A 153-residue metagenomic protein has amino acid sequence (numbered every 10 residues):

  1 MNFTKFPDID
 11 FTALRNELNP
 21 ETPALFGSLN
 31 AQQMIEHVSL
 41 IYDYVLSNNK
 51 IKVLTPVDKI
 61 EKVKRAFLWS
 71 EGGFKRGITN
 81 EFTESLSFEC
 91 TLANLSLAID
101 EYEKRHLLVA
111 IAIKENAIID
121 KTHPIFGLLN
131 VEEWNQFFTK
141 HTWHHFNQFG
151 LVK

Functional and structural regions predicted by a protein language model:
M1-L29: An N-terminal domain-cap segment
N2, L14-L18, F82-L95, N130-E133: Globin-like tetrapyrrole-binding proteins
F3-D8, T55-K59, N94: Intrinsic-disorder/low-complexity, polar/charged segments
P7-L14, H37, I41, R105 (+1 more regions): Amphipathic, well-ordered alpha-helical segments in soluble domains
F11, A31, L95, I99-Y102 (+1 more regions): Hydrophobic packing residues in well-ordered alpha-helices of helical domains and bundles
L14-E17, Y44, R105-L108, A112 (+1 more regions): Amphipathic, soluble alpha-helical interaction motifs
N19-G73, D120-K153: Short, contiguous alpha-helical
L68-I118: Acidic/histidine-rich alpha-helical segments that form the ligand environment of transition-metal centers
